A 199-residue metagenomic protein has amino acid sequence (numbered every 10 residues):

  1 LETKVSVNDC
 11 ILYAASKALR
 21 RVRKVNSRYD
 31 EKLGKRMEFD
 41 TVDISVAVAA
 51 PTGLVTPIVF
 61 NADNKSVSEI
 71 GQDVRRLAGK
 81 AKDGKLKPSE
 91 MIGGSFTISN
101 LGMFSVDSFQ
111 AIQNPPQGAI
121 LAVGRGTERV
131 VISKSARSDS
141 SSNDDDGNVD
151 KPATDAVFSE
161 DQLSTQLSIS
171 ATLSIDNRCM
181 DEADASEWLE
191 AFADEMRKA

Functional and structural regions predicted by a protein language model:
L1-A199: C-terminal catalytic/motor cores of large multi-domain enzyme assemblies
